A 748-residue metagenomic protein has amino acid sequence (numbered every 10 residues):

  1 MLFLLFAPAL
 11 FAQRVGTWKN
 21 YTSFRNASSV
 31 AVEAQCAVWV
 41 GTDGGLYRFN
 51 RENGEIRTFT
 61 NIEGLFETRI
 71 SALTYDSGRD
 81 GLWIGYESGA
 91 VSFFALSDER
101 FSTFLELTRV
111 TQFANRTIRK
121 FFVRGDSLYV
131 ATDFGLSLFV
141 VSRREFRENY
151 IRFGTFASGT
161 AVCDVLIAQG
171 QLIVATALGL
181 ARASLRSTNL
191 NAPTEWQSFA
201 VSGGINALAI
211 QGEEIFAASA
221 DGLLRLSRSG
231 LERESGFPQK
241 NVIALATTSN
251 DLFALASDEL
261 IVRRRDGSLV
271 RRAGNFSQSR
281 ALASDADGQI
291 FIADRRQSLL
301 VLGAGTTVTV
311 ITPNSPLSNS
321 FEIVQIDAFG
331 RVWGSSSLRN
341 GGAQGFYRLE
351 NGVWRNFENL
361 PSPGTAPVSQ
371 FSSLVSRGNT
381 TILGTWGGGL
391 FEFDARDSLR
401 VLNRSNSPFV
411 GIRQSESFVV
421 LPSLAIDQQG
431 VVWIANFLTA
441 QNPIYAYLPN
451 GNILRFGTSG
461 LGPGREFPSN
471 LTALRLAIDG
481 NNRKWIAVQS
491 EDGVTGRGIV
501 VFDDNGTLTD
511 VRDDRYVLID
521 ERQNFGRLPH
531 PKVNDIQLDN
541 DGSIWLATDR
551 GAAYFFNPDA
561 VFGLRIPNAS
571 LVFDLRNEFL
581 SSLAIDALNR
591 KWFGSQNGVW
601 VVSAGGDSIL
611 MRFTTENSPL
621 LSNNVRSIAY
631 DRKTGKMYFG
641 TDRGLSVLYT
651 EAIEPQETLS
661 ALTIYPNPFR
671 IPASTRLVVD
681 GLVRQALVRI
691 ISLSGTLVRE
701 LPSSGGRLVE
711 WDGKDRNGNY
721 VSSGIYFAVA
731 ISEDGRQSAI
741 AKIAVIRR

Functional and structural regions predicted by a protein language model:
M1-T17: Bacterial Sec-dependent N-terminal signal peptides
A12, E651-P655, I664-N667, V679 (+4 more regions): Terminal processing/anchoring signals of secreted or surface-associated proteins and related intramolecular
A12-L662, L697, V729: Carboxylate-rich, polar loop motifs that coordinate divalent cations or form catalytic acidic clusters
E67, S722-S723: Surface-exposed loops/turns
Q656-R689, S703, L708-W711: Glycine-centered coil/turn sites that cap beta-strands in beta-rich domains
L687-V698, Y726: Short, glycine-anchored, charge-dense loop/turn motifs used at functional sites
L697-V721, S732-R736: Glycine-centered tight-turn motifs at strand-turn-strand junctions
F727-R748: C-terminal tail/sorting-segment detector
